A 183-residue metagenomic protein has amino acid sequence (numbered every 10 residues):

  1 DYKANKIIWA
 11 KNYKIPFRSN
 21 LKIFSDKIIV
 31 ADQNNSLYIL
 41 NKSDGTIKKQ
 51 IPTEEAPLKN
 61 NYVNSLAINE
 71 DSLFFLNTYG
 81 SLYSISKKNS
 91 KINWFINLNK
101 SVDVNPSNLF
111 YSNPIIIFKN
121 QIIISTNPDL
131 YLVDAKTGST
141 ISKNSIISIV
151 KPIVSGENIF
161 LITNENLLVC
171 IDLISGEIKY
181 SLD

Functional and structural regions predicted by a protein language model:
D1-N5, N41-G45, S86-S90, D134-G138 (+1 more regions): Short loop/turn segments that connect beta-strands within beta-propeller blades
K6-S25, I47-E70, K91-K119, S139-G156 (+1 more regions): Extracytoplasmic beta-rich repeat domains
A31, L76, I124-S125, I162: Residue-level marker for isolated small/hydroxyl-bearing positions within beta-strands of beta-sheet-rich domains
Y38, Y83, Y131-L132, V169: WD40 beta-propeller blade core
I117, Q121-S125, L132: Extended non-catalytic domains of envelope/secretory-pathway proteins
S155-L173, E177, L182-D183: Loop/turn-rich, solvent-exposed surfaces of beta-rich toroidal or solenoidal domains
